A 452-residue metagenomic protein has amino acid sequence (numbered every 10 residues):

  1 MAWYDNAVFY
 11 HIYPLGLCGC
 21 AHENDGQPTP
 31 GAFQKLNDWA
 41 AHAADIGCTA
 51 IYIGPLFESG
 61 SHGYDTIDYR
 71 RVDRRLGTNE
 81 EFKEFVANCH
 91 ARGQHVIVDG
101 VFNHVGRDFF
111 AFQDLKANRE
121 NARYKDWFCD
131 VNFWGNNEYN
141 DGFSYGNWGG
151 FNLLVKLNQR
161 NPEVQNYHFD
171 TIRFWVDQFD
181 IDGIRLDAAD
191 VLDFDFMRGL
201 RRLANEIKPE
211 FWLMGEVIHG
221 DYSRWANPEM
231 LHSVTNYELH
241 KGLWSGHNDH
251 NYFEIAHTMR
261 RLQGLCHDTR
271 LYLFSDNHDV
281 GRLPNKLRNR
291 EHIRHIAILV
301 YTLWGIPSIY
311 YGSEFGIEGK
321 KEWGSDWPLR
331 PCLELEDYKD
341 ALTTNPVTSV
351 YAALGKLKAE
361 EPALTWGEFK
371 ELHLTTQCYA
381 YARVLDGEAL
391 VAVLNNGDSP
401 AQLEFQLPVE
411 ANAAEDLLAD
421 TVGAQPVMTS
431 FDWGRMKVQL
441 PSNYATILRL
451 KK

Functional and structural regions predicted by a protein language model:
M1-F9, Y13-T49, L56-Q178, L200-E206 (+1 more regions): Substrate-binding/active-site clefts of carbohydrate-active enzymes
M1-Y52, E58, K83, N88-C89 (+1 more regions): Carbohydrate-interacting/catalytic domains
V8-H11, I51-I53, V96-V98, I184 (+3 more regions): Hydrophobic faces of well-ordered beta-strands that scaffold small-molecule active sites in alpha/beta enzyme cores
C48, D180-I181, G305-I306: A structural motif
F57, F102-G106, D190-L192, H219 (+1 more regions): Active-site-proximal loop/turn and secondary-structure-junction residues that shape catalytic pockets, frequently
H90-R92, K116, D187-H267, L271 (+4 more regions): Active-site-proximal helices and loops of the catalytic beta/alpha 8
H104, H168-F194, L273, N277: Active-site groove signature of glycoside hydrolases
P228, Y272-R290, A297-T343: Aromatic/acidic polysaccharide-binding cleft in carbohydrate-active enzymes
